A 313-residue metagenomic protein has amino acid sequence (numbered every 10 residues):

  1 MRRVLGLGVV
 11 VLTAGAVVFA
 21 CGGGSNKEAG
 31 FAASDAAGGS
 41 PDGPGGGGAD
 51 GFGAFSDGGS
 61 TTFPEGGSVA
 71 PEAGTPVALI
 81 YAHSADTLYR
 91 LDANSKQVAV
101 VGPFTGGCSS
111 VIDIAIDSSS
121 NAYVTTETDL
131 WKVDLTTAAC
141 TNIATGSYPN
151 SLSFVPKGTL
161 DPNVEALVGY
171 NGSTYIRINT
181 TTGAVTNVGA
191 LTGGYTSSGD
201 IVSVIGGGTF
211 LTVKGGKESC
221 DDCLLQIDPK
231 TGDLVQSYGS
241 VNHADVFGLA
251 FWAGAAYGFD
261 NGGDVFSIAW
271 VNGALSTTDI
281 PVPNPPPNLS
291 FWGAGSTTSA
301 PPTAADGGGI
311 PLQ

Functional and structural regions predicted by a protein language model:
V17-P76, T303-Q313: Ser/Thr-rich, Pro/Gly/Ala-heavy low-complexity intrinsically disordered linkers and tails of secreted extracellular
V69-G102: An edge-strand/N-cap motif at the start of beta-rich repeat modules
A70-P71, C108-D117, T145-G158, G193-G206 (+2 more regions): Repeated scaffold domains used in trafficking and secretory/extracellular systems, primarily beta-propellers
A78-A82, Y89, N121-T125, W131 (+4 more regions): Conserved beta-propeller blade signature
T87-R90, D129-D134, S173-N179, E218-L225 (+1 more regions): Structural motif
D92-K96, D134-A138, N179-G183, D228-G232 (+1 more regions): Short loop/turn segments that connect beta-strands within beta-propeller blades
Q97-G106, A139-A144, A184-T192, D233-S240 (+1 more regions): A short beta-strand motif characteristic of beta-propeller blades
N261-Q313: Blade-level signature of beta-propeller repeat domains, shared across WD40, Kelch, NHL, RCC1 and BNR/Asp-box propellers
